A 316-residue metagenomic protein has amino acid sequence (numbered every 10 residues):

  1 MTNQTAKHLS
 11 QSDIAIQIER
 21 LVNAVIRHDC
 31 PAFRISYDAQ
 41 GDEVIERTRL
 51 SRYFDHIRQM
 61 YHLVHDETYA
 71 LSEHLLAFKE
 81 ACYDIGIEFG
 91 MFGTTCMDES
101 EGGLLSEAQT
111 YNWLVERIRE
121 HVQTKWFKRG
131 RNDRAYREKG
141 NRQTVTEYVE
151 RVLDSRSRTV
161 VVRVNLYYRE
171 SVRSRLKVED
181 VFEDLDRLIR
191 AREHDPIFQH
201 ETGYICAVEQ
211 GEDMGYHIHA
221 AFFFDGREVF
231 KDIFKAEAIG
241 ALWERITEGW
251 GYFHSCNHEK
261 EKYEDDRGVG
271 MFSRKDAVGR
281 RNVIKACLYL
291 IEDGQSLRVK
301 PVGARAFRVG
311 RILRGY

Functional and structural regions predicted by a protein language model:
M1-R151: Charge-rich, low-complexity segments
R34-T48, A77-S100, R134-R156, G226-Y316: Catalytic "initiation/cleavage/transfer" segments centered on a nucleophilic residue and adjacent nucleic-acid-engaging
T146-I205: Signature for HUH/AEP ssDNA processing cores
N165-S171, E209, F223-R227: Short strand-loop junctions, especially beta-strand C-caps/beta-turns that link beta-sheets to coils or alpha-helices
S171-R173, D213-G215, E228-F230: Eukaryotic short linear interaction motifs
Y204-D225: Histidine-centered divalent-metal-coordination microenvironment in nucleic-acid enzymes
